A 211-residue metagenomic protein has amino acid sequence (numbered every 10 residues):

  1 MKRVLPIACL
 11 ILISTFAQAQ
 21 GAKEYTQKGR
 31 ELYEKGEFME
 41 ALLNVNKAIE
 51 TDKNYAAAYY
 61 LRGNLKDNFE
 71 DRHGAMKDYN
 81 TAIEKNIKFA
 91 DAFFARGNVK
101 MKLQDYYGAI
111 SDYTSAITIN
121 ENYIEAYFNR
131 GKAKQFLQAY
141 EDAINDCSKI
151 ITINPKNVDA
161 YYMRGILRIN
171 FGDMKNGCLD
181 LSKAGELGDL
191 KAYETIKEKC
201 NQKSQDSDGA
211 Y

Functional and structural regions predicted by a protein language model:
K2-Y211: Alpha-helical tetratricopeptide repeat
